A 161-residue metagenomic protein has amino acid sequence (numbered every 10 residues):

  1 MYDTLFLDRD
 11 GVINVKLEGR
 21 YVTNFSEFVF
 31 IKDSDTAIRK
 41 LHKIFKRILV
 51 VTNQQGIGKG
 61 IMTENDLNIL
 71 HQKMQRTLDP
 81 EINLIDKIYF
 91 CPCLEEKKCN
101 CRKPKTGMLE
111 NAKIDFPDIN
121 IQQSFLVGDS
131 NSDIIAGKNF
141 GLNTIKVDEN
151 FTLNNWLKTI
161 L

Functional and structural regions predicted by a protein language model:
M1-L49: Active-site neighborhood of HAD-like aspartate-dependent phosphohydrolases
L7-R9, T52, V127-D129: Active-site flanking residues adjacent to catalytic metal/cofactor-binding acidic residues
I13-K32, I57-D66, E81, C93 (+1 more regions): Metal-dependent phosphoesterase signature
K16, N53, E149: Histidine-centered beta-alpha loop that forms part of the nucleotide-sugar donor binding/catalytic region in diverse
S34, I38-H71, K87-L94, G137: Substrate-recognition element of Asp-dependent hydrolases with the DxDx(T/V) motif
N65, I69-L84, E96-L126, S130-L161: Asp-based, Mg2+/Mn2+-dependent phosphohydrolase catalytic module
